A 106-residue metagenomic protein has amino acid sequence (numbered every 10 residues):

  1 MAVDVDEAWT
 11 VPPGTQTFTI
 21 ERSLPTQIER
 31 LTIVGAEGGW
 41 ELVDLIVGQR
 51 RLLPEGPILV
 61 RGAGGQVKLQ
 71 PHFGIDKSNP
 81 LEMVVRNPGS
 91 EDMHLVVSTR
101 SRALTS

Functional and structural regions predicted by a protein language model:
M1-S106: Beta-strand-centric surfaces of beta-sandwich/beta-rich domains
